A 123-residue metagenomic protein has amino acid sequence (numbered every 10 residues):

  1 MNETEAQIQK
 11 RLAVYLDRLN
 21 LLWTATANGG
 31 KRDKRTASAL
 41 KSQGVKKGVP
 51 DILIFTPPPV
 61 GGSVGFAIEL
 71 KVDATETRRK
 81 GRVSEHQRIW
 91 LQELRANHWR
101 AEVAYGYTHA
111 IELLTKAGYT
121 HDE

Functional and structural regions predicted by a protein language model:
M1-E123: Catalytic phosphate/metal-binding cores of nucleic-acid and nucleotide-processing enzymes, i.e., regions that mediate
